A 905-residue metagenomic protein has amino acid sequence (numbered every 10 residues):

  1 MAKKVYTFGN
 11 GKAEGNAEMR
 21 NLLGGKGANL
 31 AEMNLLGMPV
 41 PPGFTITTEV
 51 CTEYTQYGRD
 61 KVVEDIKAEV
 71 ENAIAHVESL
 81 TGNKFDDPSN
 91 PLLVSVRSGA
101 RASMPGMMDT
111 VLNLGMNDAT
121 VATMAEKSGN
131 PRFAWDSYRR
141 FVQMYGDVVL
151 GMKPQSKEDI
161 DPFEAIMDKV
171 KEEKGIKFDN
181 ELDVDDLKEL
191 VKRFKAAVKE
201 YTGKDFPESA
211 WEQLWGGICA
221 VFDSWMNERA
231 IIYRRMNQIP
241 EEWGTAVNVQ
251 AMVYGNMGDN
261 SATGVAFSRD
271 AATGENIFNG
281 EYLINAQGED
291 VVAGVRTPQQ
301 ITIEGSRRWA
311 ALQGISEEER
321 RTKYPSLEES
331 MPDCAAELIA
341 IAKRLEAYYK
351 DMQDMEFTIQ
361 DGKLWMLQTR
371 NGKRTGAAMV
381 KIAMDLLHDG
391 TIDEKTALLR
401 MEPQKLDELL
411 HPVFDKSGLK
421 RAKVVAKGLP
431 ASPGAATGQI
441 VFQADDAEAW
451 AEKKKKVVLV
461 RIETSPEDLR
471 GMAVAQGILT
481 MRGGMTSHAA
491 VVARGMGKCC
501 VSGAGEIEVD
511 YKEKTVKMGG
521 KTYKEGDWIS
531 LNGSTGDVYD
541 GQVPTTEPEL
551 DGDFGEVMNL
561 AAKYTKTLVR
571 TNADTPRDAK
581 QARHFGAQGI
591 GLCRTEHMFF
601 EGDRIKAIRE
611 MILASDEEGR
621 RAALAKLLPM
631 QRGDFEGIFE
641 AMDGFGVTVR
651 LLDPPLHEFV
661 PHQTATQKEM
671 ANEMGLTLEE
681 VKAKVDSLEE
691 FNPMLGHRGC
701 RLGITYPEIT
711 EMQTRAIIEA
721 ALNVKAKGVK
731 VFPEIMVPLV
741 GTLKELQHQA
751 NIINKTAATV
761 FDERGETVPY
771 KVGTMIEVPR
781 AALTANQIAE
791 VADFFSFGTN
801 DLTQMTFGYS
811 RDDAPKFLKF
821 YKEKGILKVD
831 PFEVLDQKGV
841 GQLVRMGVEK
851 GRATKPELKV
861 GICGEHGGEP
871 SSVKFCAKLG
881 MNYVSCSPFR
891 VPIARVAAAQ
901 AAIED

Functional and structural regions predicted by a protein language model:
M1-A422, P430, A449, K455-V458 (+12 more regions): Nucleotide/phosphate-binding sheet-loop regions of phosphoryl- and nucleotidyl-transfer enzymes
E18-R20, S432-V474, V840-E857: C-terminal accessory/binding modules appended to enzymatic or scaffolding proteins
F44, M481-G483, S502-G505, C593 (+2 more regions): Short beta->alpha connector loops at strand-helix junctions that form conserved, small/polar/Pro-enriched
A75-D87, V516-G519, A726, A758-T767: Short mixed-charge
R97-S98, L550-G552, L560-D905: Conserved alpha/beta-domain cores
M236, L398-W450, K455-V457, E525 (+4 more regions): Long, charged amphipathic helices and adjacent flexible linkers at domain junctions
N248, V441, V458-V460, L479 (+3 more regions): Structural motif
K363-W365, V458, I462-A473, G477 (+7 more regions): Glycine-rich phosphate/ribose-binding loops and adjacent secondary-structure elements that form binding surfaces
